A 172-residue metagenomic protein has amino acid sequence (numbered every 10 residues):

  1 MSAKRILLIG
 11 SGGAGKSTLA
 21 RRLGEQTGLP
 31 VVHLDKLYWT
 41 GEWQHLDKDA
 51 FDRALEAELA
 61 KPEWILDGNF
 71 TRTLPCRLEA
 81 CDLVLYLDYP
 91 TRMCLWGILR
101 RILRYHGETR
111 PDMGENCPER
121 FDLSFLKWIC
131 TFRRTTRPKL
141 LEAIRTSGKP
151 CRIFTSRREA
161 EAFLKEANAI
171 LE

Functional and structural regions predicted by a protein language model:
A3, Q26, T131-E172: NTP-dependent small-molecule kinase module
L8: Hydrophobic anchor at the beta1->P-loop junction of P-loop NTPases
G12: The conserved Walker
K16: Conserved lysine of the Walker
L19: Hydrophobic positions on the alpha1 helix immediately C-terminal to the Walker A/P-loop
R22: Active-site signature of alpha/beta-hydrolase-fold catalytic machinery across serine- and Asp/Cys-nucleophile hydrolases
P30-Y89: Conserved nucleotide-sensing/catalytic segment adjacent to the nucleotide-binding pocket in NTP-handling enzymes
Y89-T136: A glycine- and Lys/Arg-enriched "phosphate-lid" helix/loop adjacent to the NTP-binding pocket of small-molecule kinases
